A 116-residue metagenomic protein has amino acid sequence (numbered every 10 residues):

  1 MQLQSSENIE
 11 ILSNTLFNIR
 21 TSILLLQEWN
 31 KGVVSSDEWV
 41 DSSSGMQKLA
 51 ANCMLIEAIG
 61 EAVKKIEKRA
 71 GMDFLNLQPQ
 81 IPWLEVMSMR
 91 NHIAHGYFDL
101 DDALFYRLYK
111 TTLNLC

Functional and structural regions predicted by a protein language model:
M1-C116: Solvent-exposed interaction patches of small proteins and small membrane subunits
